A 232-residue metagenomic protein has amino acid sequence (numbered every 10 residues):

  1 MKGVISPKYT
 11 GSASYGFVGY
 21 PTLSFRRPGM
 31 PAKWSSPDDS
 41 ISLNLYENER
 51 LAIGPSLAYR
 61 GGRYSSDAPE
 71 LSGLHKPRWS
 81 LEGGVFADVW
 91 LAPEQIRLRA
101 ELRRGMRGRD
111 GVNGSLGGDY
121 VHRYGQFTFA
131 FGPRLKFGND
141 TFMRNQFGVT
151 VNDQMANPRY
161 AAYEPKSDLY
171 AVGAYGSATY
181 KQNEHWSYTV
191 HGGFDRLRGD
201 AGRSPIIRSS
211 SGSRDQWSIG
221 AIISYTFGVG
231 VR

Functional and structural regions predicted by a protein language model:
M1-P31, G228: Short glycine/proline- and aromatic-enriched beta-strand/turn motifs that initiate or cap beta-hairpins
M1-P7, P31-S40, A68-S72, Q95-M106 (+1 more regions): Transmembrane beta-strand segments that form the barrel wall of outer-membrane beta-barrel proteins
M1-V4, R63-D67, A92-R99, T150-Y160 (+1 more regions): Flexible, solvent-exposed coil segments and beta strand-coil junctions, predominantly the extracellular/periplasmic
K2-V4, G54-A58, R99-R103, A130-K136 (+2 more regions): Transmembrane beta-strands of outer-membrane beta-barrel proteins
K8-Y15, E47, K76-S80, R103-N113 (+2 more regions): Solvent-exposed loop/turn segments connecting transmembrane beta-strands in outer-membrane beta-barrel proteins
Y15-G19, M30, E49-I53, L81 (+6 more regions): Outer-envelope beta-barrel architecture signal
P31-R50, V229-R232: Outer-membrane beta-barrel biogenesis signature
S42, G105-S115, D119-R214, Y225-V231: Outer-membrane beta-barrel transmembrane domain signature
